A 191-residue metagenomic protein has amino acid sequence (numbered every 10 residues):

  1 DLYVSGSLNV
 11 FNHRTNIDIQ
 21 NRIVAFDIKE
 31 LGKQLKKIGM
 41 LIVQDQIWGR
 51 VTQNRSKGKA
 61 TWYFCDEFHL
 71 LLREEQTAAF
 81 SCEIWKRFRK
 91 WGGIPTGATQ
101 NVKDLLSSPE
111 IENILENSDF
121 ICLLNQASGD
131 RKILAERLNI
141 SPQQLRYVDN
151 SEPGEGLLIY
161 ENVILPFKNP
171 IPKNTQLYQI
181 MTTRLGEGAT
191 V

Functional and structural regions predicted by a protein language model:
D1-G93, L106-P109, Y147-S151, G156-N162: P-loop NTPase motor domains
K29-K33, F68-L70, V102-K103, A127-G129 (+2 more regions): Short, glycine-/Ser/Thr-/acidic-enriched flexible segments
M40-Q44, N113, L138-I140, K173-T175: Short, solvent-exposed amphipathic alpha-helical segments in soluble enzyme and RNA/protein-processing domains
C82-F167: Conserved ATP-driven motor cores of ASCE-family P-loop NTPases powering translocation/secretion/packaging/pilus
K168-V191: Charge-patterned, long linear interaction tracts outside catalytic cores
